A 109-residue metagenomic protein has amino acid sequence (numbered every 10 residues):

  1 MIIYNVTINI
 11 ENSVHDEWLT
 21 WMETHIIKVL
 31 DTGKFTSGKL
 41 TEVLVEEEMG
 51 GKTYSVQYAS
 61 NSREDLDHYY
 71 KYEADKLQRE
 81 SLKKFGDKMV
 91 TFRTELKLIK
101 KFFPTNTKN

Functional and structural regions predicted by a protein language model:
M1-I3, E11-D16: Long, hydrophobic N-terminal alpha-helical segment
I2-V6, L19-H25, T32-G33, Q57-N61: Generic detector of short, locally flexible boundary/turn motifs and exposed helical patches
I3-N9, T41-Y72: Short, well-ordered beta-strand segments in beta-rich or mixed alpha/beta enzyme and ligand-binding folds
V14-L40, Q78: Short amphipathic alpha-helical segments
H15-E17, D65-D67, F103: Intrinsically disordered, low-complexity acidic/polar segments
E23, K71-K76, K108-N109: Short intrinsically disordered coil segments
T32-S37, A59-E95: An amphipathic, aromatic/His-enriched active-site/gating alpha helix that lines ligand/cofactor pockets
K39-G50, E80-N109: Glycine-rich beta-strand-turn "strand-cap" elements at beta-sheet edges
